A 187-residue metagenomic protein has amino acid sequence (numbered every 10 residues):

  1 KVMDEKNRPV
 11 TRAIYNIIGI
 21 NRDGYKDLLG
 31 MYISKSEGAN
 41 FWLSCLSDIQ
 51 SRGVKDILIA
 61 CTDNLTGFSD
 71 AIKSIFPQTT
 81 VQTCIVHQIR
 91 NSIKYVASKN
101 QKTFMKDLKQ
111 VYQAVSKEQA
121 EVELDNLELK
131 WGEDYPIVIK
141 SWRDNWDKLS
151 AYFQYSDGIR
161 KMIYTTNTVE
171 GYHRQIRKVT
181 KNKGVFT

Functional and structural regions predicted by a protein language model:
K1-T62, T66, D70, I75-Q78 (+1 more regions): RNase H-like nuclease fold core
K6, I72, V96, Y152-F153: Short, well-ordered secondary-structure micro-motifs
T11-I14, A39-L43, T62-S69, V86 (+7 more regions): Amphipathic alpha-helical transducer elements in NTP-driven molecular machines
D56, T80, R160-I163: A generic hydrophobic-helix recognition signal that picks specific residues within alpha-helical hydrophobic
I59-T66, A71-K109: Conserved beta-strand -> loop -> alpha-helix junction used to position metal-binding or nucleic-acid-contacting
Q113-T187: Acidic/histidine-rich catalytic cores and adjacent linkers of DNA breakage/strand-transfer/modification proteins
